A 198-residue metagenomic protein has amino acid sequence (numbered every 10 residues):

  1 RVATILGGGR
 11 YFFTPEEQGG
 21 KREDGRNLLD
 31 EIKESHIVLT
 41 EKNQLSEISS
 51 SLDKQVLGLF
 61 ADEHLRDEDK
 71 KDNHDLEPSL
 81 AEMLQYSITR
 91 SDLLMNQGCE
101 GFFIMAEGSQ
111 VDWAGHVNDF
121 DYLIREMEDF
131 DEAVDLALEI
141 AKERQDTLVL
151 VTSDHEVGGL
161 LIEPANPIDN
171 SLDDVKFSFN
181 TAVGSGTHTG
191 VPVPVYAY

Functional and structural regions predicted by a protein language model:
R1-Y198: A post-motif C-terminal structural segment
